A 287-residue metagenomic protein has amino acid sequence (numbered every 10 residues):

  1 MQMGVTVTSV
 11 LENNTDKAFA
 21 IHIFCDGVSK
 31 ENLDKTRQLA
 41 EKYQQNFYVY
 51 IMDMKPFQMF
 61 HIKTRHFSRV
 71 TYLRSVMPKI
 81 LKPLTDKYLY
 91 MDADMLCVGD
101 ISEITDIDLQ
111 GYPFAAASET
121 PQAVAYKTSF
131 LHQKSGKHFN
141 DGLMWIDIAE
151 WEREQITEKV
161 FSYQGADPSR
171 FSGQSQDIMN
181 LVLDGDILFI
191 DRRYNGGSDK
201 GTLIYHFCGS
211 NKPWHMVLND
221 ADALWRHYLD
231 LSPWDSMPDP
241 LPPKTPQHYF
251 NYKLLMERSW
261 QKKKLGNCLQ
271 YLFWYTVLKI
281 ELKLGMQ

Functional and structural regions predicted by a protein language model:
M1-N14: Histidine-anchored nucleotide/phosphate-binding helix
T8, D34-R37, P83, V98-L109 (+1 more regions): Short alpha-helix within the catalytic core of nucleotide-sugar-dependent glycosyltransferases
F19-G27, A116-S118: Short internal beta-strands
E31-I80: Active-site-proximal specificity loops/subdomain of glycosyltransferases
Y88: Short aromatic/hydrophobic "clamp" motif used to bind/position activated sugar donors
M91: Catalytic metal- and UDP-sugar-binding loop of GT-A-like glycosyltransferases, i.e., residues flanking the conserved
M95-S129: Conserved donor-nucleotide/metal-binding helix-loop-beta segment in metal-dependent transferases, i.e., the alpha-helix
I146-Q287: A glycosyltransferase accessory/donor-loop signature
